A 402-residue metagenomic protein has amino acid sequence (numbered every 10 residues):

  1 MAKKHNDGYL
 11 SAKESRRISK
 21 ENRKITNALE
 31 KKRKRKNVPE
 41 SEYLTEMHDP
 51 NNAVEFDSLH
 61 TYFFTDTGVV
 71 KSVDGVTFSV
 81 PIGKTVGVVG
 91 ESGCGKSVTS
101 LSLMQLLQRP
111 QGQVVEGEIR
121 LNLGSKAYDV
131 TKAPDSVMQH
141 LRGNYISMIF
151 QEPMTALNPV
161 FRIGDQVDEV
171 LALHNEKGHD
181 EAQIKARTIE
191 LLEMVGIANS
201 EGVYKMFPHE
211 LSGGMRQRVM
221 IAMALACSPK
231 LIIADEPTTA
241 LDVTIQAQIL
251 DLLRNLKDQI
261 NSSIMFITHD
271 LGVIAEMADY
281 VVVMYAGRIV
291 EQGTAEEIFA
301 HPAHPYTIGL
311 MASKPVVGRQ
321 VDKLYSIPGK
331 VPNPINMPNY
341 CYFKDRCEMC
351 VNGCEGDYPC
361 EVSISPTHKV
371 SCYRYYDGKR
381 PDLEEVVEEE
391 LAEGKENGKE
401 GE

Functional and structural regions predicted by a protein language model:
M1-Y62, V362-E402: ABC-family P-loop ATPase nucleotide-binding domain
E46-N52, A127, E201, T294-G398: Short catalytic/signature loops enriched in Gly
E118-H140, D180, I298: ABC ATPase NBD Q-loop/coupling interface
M206-L211, M215: Conserved ABC ATPase signature
A226-K230: A short, proline-enriched helix->beta-strand linker immediately N-terminal to the Walker B motif in ABC-type P-loop
I233-P237, L241-D322: P-loop NTP-binding/switch modules centered on Walker-like glycine-rich loops
